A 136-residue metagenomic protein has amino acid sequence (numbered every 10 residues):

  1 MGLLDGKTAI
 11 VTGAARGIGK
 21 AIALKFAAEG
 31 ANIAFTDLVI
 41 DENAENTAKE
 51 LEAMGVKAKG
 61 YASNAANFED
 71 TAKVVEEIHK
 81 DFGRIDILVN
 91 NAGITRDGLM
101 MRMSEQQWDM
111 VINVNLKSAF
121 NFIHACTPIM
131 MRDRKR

Functional and structural regions predicted by a protein language model:
G2-A34: Canonical Rossmann dinucleotide-binding motif of NAD(H)/NADP(H)-dependent dehydrogenases/reductases, specifically
K7, V56-K57, R84-I85, M130-R136: Active-site loop of short-chain dehydrogenase/reductase
A31-N46: Conserved glycine-rich Rossmann-like NAD(P)H-binding loop of the short-chain dehydrogenase/reductase
D41, A62-V75, E105: The beta1-alpha1 cofactor-binding region of Rossmann-like NAD(H)/NADP(H)-dependent oxidoreductases
M54-K57, E77-L88, R96: A glycine-rich helix->loop->beta "capping" turn within Rossmann-like NAD(P)(H)-dependent oxidoreductase domains
L99-M100, S104-I112: Substrate-binding pocket helix/loop in short-chain dehydrogenase/reductase
I123-H124: A short, exposed helix-loop element centered on a Lys and neighboring polar residues
